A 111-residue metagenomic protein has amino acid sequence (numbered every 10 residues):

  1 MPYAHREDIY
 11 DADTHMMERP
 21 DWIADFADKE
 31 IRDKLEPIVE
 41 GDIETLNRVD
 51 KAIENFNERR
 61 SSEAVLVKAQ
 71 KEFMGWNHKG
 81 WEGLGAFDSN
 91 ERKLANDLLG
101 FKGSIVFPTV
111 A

Functional and structural regions predicted by a protein language model:
M1-A111: Helix-coil boundary/capping segments in enzymes
